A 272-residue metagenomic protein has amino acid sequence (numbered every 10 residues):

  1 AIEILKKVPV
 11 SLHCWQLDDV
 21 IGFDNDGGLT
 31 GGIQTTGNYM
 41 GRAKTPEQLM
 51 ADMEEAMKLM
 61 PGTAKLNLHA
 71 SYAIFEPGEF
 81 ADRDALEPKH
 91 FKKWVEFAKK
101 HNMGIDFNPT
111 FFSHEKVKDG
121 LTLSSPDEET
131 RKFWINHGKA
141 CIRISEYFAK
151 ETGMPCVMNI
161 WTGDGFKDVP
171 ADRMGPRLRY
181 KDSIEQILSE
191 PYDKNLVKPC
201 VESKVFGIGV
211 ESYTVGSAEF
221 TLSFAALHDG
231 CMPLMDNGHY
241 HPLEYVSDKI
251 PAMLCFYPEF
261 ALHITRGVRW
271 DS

Functional and structural regions predicted by a protein language model:
A1-P126, F133, I142-R143, M154 (+5 more regions): Alpha/beta catalytic barrel-like cores
D24-N25, H114-K116, C156-N159, D193-K194 (+2 more regions): Short hydrophobic/aromatic-rich motifs at helix boundaries and adjacent loops
L29-Q34, A85-E87, S124-E128, R177-K181 (+2 more regions): Short, low-complexity, polar/charged sequence segments that are solvent-exposed and flexible
M50-M57, P88-V95, G138-E146, Y180-L188 (+2 more regions): Generic structural signal for well-ordered alpha-helices, preferentially at hydrophobic/aromatic core positions
P109-T122, G153-G175, V201-S203: Active-site-proximal loop/short-helix segments that contain or immediately flank catalytic acid/base residue(s)
W134, S145, D236: Conserved, mostly hydrophobic/aromatic
F148-E151, K167-S272: Acidic/histidine-rich catalytic cores of soluble enzymes
